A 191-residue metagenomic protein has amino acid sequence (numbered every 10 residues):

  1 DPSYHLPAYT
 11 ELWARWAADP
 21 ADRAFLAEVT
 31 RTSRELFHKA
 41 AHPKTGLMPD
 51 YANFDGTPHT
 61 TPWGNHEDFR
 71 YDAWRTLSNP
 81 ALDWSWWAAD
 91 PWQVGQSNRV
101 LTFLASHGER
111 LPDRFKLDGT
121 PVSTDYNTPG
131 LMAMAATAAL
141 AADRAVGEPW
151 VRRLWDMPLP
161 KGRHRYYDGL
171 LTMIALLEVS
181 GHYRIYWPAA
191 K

Functional and structural regions predicted by a protein language model:
D1-M134, L140-A145, Y166: Extended ligand-binding clefts on enzyme/binding-domain cores
N79, W86, A138-K191: Terminal, non-catalytic domain-edge segments
